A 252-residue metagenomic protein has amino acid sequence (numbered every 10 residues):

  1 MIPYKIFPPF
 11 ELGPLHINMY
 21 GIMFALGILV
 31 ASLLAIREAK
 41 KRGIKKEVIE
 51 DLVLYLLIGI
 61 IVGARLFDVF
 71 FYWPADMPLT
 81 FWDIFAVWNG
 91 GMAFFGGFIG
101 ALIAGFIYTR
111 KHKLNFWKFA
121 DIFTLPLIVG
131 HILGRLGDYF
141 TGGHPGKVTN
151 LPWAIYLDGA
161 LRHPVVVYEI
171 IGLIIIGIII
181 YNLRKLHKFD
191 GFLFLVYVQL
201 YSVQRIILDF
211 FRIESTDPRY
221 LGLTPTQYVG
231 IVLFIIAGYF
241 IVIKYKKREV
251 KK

Functional and structural regions predicted by a protein language model:
M1-K252: A feature for loop-to-transmembrane-helix boundaries and adjacent hydrophobic helices in multi-pass integral membrane
